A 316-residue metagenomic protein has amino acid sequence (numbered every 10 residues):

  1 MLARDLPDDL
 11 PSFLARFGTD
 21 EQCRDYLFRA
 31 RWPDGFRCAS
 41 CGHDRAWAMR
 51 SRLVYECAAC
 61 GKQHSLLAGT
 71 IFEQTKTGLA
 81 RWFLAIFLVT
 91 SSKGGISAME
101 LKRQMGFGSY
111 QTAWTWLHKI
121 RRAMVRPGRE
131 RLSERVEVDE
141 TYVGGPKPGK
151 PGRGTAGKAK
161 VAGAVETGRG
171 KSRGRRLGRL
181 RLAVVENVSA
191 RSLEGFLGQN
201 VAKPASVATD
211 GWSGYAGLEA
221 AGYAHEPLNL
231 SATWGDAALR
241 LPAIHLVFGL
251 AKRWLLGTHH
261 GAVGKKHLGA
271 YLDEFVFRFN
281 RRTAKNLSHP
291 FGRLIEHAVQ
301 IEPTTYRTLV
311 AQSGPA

Functional and structural regions predicted by a protein language model:
M1-A316: Residue-level recognition of single "structural anchor" positions that define or cap local secondary structure
